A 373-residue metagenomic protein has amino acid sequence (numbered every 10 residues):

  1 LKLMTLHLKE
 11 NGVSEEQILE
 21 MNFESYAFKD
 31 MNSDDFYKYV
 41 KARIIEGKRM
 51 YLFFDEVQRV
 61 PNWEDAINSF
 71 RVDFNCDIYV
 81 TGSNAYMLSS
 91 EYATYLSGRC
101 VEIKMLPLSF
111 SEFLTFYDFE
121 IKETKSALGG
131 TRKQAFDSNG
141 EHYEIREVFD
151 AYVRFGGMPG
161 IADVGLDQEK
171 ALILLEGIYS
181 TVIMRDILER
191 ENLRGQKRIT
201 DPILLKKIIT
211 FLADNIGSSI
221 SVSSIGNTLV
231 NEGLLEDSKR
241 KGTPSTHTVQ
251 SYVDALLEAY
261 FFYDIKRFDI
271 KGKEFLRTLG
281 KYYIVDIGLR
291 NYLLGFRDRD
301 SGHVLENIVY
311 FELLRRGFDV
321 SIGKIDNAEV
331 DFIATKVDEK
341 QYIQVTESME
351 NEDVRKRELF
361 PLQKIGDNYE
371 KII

Functional and structural regions predicted by a protein language model:
L1-E15: P-loop NTPase Walker A phosphate-binding motif
E16-K48: Short glycine-rich substrate-engagement loop in P-loop NTPases that contacts/grips substrate
I45-W63: Conserved P-loop NTPase "ATPase switch" module shared by AAA+ and STAND
E64-V80, A93-Y95: Conserved catalytic/switch belt of AAA+ P-loop NTPases
D77-S83, K104, F113: Structural recognition of the conserved hydrophobic beta-strand(s) that form the central parallel beta-sheet of P-loop
E91-S218: Interdomain motor-coupling "hinge/lid" segment immediately C-terminal to the ATP-binding subdomain of NTP-driven enzymes
D163, Q168-E339: Accessory nucleic acid-recognition modules appended to NTPase machines
G323, E347-I373: Catalytic cores of nucleic-acid endonucleases
